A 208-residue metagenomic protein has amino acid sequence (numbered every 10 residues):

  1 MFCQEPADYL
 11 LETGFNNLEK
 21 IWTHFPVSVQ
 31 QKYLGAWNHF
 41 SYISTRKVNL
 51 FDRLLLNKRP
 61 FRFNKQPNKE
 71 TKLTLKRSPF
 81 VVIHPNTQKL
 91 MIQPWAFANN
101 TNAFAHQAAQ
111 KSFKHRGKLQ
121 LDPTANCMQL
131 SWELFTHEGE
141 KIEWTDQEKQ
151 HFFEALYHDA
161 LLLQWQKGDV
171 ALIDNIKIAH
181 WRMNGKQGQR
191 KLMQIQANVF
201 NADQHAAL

Functional and structural regions predicted by a protein language model:
F2-V170, K177-L208: Active-site environment of non-heme Fe oxygenases that use a 2-His-1-carboxylate facial triad
